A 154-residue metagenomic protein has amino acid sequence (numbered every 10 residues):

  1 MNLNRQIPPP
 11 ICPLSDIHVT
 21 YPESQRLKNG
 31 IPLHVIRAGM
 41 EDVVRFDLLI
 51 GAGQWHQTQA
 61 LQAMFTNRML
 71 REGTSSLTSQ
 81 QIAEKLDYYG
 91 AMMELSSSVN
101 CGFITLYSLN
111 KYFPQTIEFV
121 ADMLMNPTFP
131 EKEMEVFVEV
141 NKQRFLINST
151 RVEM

Functional and structural regions predicted by a protein language model:
M1-N4, N148-M154: Scaffold signal of the M16-like zinc-metallopeptidase fold and its non-catalytic homologs
M1-V43: N- or domain-start disorder-to-order transition segments that initiate the globular core
I7-P13, V43-G51, E139-T150: Short N-terminal helix-initiation segments at or just after the protein's N-terminus
E41-R68, S79-N126, R144, M154: M16 family metallopeptidases and their MPP-like homologs
E84, P127-L146: Acidic/histidine-enriched alpha-helical segments
